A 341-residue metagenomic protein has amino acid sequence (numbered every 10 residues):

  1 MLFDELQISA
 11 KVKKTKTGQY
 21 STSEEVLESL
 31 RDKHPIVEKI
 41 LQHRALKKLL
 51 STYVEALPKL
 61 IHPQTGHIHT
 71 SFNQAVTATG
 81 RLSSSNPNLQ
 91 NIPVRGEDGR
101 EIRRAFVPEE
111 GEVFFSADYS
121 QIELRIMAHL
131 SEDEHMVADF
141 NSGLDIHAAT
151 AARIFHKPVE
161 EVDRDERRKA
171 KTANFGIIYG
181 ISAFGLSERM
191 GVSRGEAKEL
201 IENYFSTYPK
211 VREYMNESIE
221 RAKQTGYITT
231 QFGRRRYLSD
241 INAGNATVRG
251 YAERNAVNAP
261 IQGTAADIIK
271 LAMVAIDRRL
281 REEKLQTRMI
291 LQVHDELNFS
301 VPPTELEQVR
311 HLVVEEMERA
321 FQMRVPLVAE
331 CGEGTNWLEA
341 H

Functional and structural regions predicted by a protein language model:
M1-R95, V107, V113, S120-E123 (+5 more regions): Conserved "right-hand" nucleotidyltransferase catalytic core of DNA-directed polymerases
I8, T65, H69-T70, Q74-T77 (+5 more regions): Conserved catalytic core of nucleic-acid polymerases
D98-V113, R278-R281: A short acidic-Thr-Gly-centered motif at the start of a beta-strand
V107-E110, E282-L285, I290-H294, F321-R324: A structural signal for short secondary-structure junctions
S116, E123-F155, R235, S239-R249: Metal-dependent catalytic core segments for phosphate chemistry
Y208-P209, E315-M323: A common structural junction motif
T304-H311: Short, conserved charged micro-motifs
Q322-G332: Conserved short beta-strand edge segments in small beta-sheet-based binding/regulatory domains
